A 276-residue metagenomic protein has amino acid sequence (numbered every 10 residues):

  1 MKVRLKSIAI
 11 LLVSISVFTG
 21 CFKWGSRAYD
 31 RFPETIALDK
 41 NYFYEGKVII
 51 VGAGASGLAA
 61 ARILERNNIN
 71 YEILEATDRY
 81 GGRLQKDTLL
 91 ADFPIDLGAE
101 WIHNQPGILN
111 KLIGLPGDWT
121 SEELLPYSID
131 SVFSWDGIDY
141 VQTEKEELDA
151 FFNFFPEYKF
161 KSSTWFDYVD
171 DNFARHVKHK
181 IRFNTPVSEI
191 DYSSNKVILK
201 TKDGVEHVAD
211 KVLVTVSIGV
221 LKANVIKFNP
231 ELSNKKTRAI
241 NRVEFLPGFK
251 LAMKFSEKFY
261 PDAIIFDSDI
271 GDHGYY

Functional and structural regions predicted by a protein language model:
M1-V3: N-terminal secretory signal peptides that target proteins for export/translocation
L5-L11, C21-Y276: FAD-dinucleotide binding site
